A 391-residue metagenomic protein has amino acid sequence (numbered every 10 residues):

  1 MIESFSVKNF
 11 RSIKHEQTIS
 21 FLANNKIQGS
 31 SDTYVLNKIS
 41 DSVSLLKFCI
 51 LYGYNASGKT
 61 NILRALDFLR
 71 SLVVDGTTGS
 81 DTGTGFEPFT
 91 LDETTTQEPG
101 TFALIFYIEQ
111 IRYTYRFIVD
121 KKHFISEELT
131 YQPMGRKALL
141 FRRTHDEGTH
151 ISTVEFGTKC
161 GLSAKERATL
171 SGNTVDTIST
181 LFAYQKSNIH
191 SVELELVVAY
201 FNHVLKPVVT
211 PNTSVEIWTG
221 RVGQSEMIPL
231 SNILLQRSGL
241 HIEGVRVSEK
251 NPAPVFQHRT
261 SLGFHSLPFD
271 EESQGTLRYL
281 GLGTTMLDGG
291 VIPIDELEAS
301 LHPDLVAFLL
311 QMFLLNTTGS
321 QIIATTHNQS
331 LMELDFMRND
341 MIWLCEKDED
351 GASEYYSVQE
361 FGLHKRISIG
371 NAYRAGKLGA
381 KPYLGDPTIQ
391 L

Functional and structural regions predicted by a protein language model:
M1-V73, V255-L391: Switch/communication elements of ASCE P-loop NTPase nucleotide-binding domains
I2, E16, P99-A103, T114 (+2 more regions): Broad gene-expression machinery/nucleic-acid interaction feature
S12, I108-R112, M134, S261-L262: Glycine-centered tight beta-turn/hairpin loop motif at sheet-sheet or coil-to-beta transitions
K14, Q97-P99, Q110-R112, K121-I125 (+3 more regions): Coil-to-beta-strand transition motifs
Y34-I50, Y54-A56, L63-K121: Conserved P-loop NTP-binding catalytic core
G85-E87, I242-P252: Long, charged, glycine-rich C-terminal linkers/tails
F102-Y107, L129, F256-H258: Short beta-strand segments that buttress and anchor functional surface loops
T114-V247: Electropositive, glycine-dotted interaction segments that contact anionic polymers or phosphate-rich ligands
